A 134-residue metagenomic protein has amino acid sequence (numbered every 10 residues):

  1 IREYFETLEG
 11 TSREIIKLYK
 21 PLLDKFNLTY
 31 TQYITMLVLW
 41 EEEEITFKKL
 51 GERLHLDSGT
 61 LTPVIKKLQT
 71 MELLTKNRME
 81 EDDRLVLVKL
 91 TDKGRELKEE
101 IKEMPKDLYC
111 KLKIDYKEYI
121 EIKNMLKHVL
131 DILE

Functional and structural regions predicted by a protein language model:
I1-F26, L73: N-terminal leader segment of winged-helix/HTH proteins
E6, I34-V38, T62-V64: Base-recognition residues in the alpha-helical recognition helix of bacterial helix-turn-helix
E9, L37-E41, K102: Short, locally clustered residues in the helix-turn-helix/winged-helix DNA-binding domain
T11, I15-L18, L54, L97 (+3 more regions): Alpha-helical linker/hinge and terminal dimerization helices associated with HTH transcriptional regulators
S12, Q32-T35, G94: The N-cap/first-turn positions of alpha helices within or immediately adjacent to helix-turn-helix DNA-binding domains
K17-D57: N-terminal helix-turn-helix DNA-binding core of bacterial DNA-binding proteins
F47-K48, G59, K66, V86: Residues within helix-turn-helix
K66-N124: Charged, amphipathic alpha-helical coiled-coil/dimerization segments
